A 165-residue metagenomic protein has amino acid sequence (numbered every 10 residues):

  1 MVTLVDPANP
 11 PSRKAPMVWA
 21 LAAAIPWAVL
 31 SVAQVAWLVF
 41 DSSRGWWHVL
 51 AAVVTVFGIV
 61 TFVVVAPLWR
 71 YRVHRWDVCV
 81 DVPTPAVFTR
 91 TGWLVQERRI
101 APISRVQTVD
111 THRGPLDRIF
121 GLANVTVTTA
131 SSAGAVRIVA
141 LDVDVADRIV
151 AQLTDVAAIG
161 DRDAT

Functional and structural regions predicted by a protein language model:
M1-T165: N-terminal basic, Ser/Thr-rich segments that initiate or prime the first beta/alpha elements at protein or domain
